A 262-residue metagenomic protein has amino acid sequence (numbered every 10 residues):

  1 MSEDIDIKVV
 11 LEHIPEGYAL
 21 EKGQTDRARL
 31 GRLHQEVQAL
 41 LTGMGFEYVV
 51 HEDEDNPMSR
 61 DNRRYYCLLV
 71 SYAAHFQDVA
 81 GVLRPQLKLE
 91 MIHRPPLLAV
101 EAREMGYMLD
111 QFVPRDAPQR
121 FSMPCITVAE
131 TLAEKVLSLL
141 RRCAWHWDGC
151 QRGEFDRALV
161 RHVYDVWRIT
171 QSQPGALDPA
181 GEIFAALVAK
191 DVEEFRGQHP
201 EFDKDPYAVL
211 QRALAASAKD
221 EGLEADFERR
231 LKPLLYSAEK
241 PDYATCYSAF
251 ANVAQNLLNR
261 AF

Functional and structural regions predicted by a protein language model:
M1-P15: Active-site nucleotide-donor binding segment shared across nucleotidyl transfer reactions
E12-F262: Structured mid-to-C-terminal alpha-helical surface segments
